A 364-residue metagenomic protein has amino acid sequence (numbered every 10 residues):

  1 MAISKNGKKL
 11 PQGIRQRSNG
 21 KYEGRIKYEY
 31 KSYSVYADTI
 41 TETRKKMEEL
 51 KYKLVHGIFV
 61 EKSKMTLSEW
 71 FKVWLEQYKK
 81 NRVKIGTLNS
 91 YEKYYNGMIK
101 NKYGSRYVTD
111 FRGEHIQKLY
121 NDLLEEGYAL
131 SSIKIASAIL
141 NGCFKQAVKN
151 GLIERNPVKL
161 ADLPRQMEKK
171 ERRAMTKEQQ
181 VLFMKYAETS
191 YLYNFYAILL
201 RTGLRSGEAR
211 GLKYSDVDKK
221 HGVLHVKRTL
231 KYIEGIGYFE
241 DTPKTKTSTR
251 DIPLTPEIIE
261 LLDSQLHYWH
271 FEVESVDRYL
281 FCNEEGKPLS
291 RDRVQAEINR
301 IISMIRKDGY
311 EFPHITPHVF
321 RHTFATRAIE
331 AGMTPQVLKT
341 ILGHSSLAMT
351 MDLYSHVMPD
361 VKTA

Functional and structural regions predicted by a protein language model:
M1-D38, R228: Short, Arg/Lys-rich segments that mark the N-terminal edge of DNA/RNA- and chromatin-recognition modules
G20, L130, K134-A136, K149 (+6 more regions): Basic, Lys/Arg- and aromatic-enriched nucleic-acid-binding interface segment
S32-I40, S63, E76-L152, P157 (+3 more regions): N-terminal core-binding DNA-recognition domain of tyrosine site-specific recombinases/integrases
D38-L54: A short, charged, amphipathic alpha-helix used as a generic interaction element across diverse proteins
L119, L182-E188, G235-E240, A331 (+2 more regions): DNA/chromatin major-groove-contacting recognition/catalytic segments
E126, L130, K185, T189-S190 (+8 more regions): Short, basic (Lys/Arg/His-rich) helix/loop patches that form interaction surfaces in the mid-to-C-terminal regions
Q166-M167, A174, L230-Y232, T323 (+1 more regions): Catalytic-site neighborhood detector that most strongly recognizes the C-terminal catalytic loop/helix of tyrosine
L182-Y186, K220-C282: Basic, alpha-helical nucleic-acid-contacting "clamp/cap" segments
